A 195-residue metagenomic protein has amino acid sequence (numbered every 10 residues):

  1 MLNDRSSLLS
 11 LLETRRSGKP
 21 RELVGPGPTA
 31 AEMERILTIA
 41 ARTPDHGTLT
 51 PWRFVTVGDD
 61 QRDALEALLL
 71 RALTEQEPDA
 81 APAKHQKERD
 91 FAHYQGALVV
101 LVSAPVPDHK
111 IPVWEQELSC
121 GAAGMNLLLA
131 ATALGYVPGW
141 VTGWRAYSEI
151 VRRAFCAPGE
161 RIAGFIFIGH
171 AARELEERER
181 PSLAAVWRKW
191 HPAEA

Functional and structural regions predicted by a protein language model:
M1-Y94, A195: N-terminal amphipathic, basic helical "cap/leader" segment at the start of enzyme domains
L2-T14, K19, R161-A195: C-terminal helix-cap and adjacent tail motif
A40, V99, P105-R153: Small-aliphatic-rich amphipathic alpha-helix that forms the alpha element of a beta-alpha
D60, S103-P105, A172: Short, flexible active-site-adjacent loop segments at beta-strand->alpha-helix junctions, enriched in small/polar
T74, H93-V106: Acidic-glycine-rich active-site phosphate/pyrophosphate-binding loop
Y94-A97, Y136, G159-I162: Short coil/turn connectors at secondary-structure junctions
V151-A163: Short, electropositive alpha-helical surface patch
